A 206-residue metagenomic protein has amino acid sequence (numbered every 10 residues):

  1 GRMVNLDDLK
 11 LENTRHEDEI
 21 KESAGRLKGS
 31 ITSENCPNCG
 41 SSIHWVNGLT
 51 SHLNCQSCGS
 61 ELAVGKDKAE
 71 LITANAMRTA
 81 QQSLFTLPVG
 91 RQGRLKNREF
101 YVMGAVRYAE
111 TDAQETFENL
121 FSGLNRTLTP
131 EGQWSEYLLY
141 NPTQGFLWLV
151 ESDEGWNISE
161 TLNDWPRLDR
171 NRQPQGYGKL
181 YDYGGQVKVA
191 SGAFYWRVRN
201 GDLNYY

Functional and structural regions predicted by a protein language model:
G1-Y206: A composition-biased, non-transmembrane "mature-region" signal
